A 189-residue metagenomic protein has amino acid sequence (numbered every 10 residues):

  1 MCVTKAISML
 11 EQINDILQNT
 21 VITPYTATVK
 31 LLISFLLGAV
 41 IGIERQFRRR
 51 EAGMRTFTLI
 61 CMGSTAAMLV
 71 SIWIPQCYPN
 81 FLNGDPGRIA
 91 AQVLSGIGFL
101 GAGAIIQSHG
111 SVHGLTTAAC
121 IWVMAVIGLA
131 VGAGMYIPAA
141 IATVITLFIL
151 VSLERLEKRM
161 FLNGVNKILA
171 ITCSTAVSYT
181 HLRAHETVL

Functional and structural regions predicted by a protein language model:
C2-D85: Alpha-helical transmembrane segments and their membrane-interface boundaries that form or gate the permeation pathway
A39-R50, L100-G110, R155: C-terminal ends of transmembrane helices
F47-C61, L82-L94, S108-W122: Short, non-helical or kinked segments that cap or interrupt transmembrane helices
L59-L69, C120-V131: Small-residue-rich segments of transmembrane alpha-helices in multi-pass membrane proteins, especially helix faces
I72-W73, A90-L100: Ligand-binding beta-strand-loop-alpha-helix segment within the catalytic cores of soluble metabolic enzymes
I137-N163: Glycine- and Gly-Pro-enriched alpha-helical subdomains that act as flexible, kink-prone "lid/hinge" or packing modules
N163-S174: Short glycine-/aliphatic-rich beta-strand segments at the starts of folded cytosolic domains
H181-L189: Single conserved hydrophobic/aromatic residue that forms the stacking wall/gate of nucleotide- or nucleobase-binding
